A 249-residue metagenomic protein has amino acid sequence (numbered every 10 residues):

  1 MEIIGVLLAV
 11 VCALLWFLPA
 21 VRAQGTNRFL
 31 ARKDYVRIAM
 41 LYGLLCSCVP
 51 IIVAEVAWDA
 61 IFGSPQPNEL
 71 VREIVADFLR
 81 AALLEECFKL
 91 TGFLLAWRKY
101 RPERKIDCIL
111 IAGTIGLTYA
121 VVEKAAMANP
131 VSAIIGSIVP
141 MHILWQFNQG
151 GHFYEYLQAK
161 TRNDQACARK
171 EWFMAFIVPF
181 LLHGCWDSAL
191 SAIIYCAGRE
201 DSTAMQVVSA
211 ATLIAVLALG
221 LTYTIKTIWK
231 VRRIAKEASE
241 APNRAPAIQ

Functional and structural regions predicted by a protein language model:
M1-Q249: Hydrophobic alpha-helical segments at protein termini of multi-pass membrane proteins
